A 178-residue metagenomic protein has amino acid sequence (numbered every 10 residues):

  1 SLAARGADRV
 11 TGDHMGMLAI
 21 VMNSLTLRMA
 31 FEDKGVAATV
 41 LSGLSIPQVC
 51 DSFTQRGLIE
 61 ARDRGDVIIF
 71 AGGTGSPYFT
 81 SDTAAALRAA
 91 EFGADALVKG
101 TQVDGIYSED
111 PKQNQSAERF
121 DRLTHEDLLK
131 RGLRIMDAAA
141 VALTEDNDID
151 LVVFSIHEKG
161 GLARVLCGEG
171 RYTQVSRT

Functional and structural regions predicted by a protein language model:
S1-T178: C-terminal catalytic "cap/lid" subdomain
